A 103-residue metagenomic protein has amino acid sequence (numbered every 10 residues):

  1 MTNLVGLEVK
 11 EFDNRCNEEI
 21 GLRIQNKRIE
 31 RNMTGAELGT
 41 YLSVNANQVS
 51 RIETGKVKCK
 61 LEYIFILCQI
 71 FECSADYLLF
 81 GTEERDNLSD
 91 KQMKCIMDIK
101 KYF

Functional and structural regions predicted by a protein language model:
T2-E30: A short, Lys/Arg-rich alpha-helix, primarily the initiator
T2-K10, F80-F103: Short, charged recognition helix plus adjacent turn of helix-turn-helix-like nucleic-acid-binding domains
L22-Y41, I66, Y102: Short basic helix-loop element that most often maps to the first helix and adjoining turn of HTH DNA-binding modules
L42-C59, F80-E83: Recognition helix of helix-turn-helix/homeodomain-like DNA-binding domains that insert into the DNA major groove
K56-Q69: Short, basic-rich loop-to-helix N-cap that marks the start of a DNA-contacting helix
